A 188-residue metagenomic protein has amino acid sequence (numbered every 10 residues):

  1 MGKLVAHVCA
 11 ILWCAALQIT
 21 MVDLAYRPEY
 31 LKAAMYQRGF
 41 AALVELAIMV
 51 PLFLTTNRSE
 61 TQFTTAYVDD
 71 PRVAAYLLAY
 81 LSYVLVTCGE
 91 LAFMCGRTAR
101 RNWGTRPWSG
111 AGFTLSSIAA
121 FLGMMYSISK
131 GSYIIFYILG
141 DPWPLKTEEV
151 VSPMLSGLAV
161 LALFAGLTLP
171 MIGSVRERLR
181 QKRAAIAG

Functional and structural regions predicted by a protein language model:
M1-C9, Y67-S82, E149-M154: Short aromatic-rich membrane-water interface segments that cap or initiate transmembrane helices in multi-pass membrane
M1-L24, L43-L46: Individual alpha-helical transmembrane segments in multi-pass integral membrane proteins
C9-A16, Y83-E90, A159: Residue-level signal for the membrane-embedded core of alpha-helical transmembrane segments, especially mid-helix
I19-L31, T61, F93-S109: Cytoplasmic membrane-interface regions of multi-pass membrane proteins
A25-T55: The cytoplasmic-loop to transmembrane-helix boundary for the fourth helix
P51-T64, I128-G140: Membrane-helix interface motif
F53-T56, F63-R97: Extracellular-loop-to-transmembrane junctions of the mid-late helices
C88-G188: C-terminal transmembrane-bundle signature of multipass membrane proteins, characterized by strong activation on
